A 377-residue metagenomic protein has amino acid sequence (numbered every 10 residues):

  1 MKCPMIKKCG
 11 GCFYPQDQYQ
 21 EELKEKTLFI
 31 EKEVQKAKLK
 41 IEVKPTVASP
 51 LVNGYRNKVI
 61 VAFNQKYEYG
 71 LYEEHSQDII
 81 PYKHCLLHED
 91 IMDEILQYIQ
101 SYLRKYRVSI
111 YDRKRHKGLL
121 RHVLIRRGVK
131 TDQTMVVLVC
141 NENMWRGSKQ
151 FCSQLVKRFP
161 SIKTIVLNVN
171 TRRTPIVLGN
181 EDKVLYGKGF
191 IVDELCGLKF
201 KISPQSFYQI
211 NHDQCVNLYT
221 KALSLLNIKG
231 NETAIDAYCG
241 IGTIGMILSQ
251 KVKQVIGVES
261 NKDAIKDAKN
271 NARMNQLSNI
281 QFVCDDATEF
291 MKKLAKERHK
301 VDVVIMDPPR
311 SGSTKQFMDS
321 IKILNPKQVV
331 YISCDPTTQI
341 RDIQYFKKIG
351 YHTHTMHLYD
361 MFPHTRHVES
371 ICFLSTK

Functional and structural regions predicted by a protein language model:
M1-K7, A37, Q281, E289 (+1 more regions): Terminal RNA-binding accessory module
K2-Q18: Local cysteine-cluster metal-coordination motifs and their immediate loop/turn environment, predominantly Fe-S cluster
F13-D112, H116, I125, V129-K130 (+1 more regions): Extended interfacial segments that mediate partner engagement and assembly in macromolecular machines
Y19, N141, W145, F207-Y208 (+1 more regions): Short strand->helix junction
N57, D132-T134, N231-E232: Nucleotide donor/acceptor-binding cores
G70-E74, V137-V139, A268: Short, acidic/hydrophobic/Gly-rich beta-strand patch recurrent on exposed beta strands that often constitutes part
S109-G187: N-terminal auxiliary segments of SAM/dcSAM-dependent transferases
S153-K377: Rossmann-like S-adenosyl-L-methionine
